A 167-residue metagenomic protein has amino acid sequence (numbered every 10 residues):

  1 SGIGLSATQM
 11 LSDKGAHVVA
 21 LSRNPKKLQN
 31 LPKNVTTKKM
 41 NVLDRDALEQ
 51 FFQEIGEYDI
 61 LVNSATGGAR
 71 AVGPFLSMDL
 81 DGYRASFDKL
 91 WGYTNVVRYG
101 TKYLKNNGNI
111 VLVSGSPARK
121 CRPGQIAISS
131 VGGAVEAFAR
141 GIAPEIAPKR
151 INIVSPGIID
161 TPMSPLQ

Functional and structural regions predicted by a protein language model:
S1-H17: Canonical Rossmann dinucleotide-binding motif of NAD(H)/NADP(H)-dependent dehydrogenases/reductases, specifically
L21-K26, V42: N-terminal Rossmann-fold cofactor-binding loop
L28, R119, P156-L166: Short, flexible catalytic-loop segment of classical short-chain dehydrogenase/reductase
P32-D46: Rossmann-fold cofactor-recognition segment
L43-E57: Conserved Rossmann-fold cofactor-binding substructure of NAD(P)-dependent oxidoreductases
Y58-G67, L112, N152-I153: Rossmann-fold scaffold of SDR-type NAD(P)-dependent oxidoreductases
T66-G82, P165: Conserved mid-core segment of classical short-chain dehydrogenase/reductases
P74, Y83-N95, Y103, N109-A147 (+1 more regions): Catalytic loop of short-chain dehydrogenase/reductase
